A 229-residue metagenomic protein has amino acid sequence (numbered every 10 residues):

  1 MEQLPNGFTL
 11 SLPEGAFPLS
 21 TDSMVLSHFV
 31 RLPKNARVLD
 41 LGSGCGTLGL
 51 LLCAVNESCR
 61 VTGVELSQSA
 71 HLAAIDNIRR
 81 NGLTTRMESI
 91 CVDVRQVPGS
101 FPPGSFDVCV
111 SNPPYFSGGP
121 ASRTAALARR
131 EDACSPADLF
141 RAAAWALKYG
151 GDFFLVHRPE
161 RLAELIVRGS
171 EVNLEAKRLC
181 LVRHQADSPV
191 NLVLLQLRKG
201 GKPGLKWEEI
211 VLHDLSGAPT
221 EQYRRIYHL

Functional and structural regions predicted by a protein language model:
S11, S135-V190: Conserved Class I SAM-dependent methyltransferase catalytic core
A36-G42: Conserved class I S-adenosyl-L-methionine
C45-S58: Conserved SAM-binding loop of SAM-dependent methyltransferases across substrates and taxa, primarily the Class I
R60-E65: Conserved SAM-binding motif I beta-strand of class I
I75-F101: S-adenosyl-L-methionine
S100-C109: A short acidic, Gly/Pro-enriched loop at the edge of an enzyme's catalytic core that lines a small-molecule cofactor
P113-D138, A142: Mobile active-site "lid"/loop adjacent to the S-adenosyl-L-methionine
D187-L229: SAM/dcSAM-binding transferase cores
